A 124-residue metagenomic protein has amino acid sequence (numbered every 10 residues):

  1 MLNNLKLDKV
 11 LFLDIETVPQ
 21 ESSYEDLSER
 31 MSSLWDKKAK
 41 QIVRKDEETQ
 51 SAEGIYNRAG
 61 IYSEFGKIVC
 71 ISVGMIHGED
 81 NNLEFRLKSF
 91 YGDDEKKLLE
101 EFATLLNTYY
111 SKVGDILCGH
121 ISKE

Functional and structural regions predicted by a protein language model:
M1-G66, E79: Entry/capping segment at the start of metal-dependent catalytic domains with acidic active-site entry clusters
L11-F12, C70-G74: Short, conserved beta-strand segments within well-ordered enzyme catalytic domains that often line or immediately flank
G66-I68, V113: Short connector loops at helix/strand junctions that flank enzyme active sites, especially segments positioning acidic
V73-E124: Conserved DEDDh/DEDDy metal-dependent 3′-5′ exonuclease domain
